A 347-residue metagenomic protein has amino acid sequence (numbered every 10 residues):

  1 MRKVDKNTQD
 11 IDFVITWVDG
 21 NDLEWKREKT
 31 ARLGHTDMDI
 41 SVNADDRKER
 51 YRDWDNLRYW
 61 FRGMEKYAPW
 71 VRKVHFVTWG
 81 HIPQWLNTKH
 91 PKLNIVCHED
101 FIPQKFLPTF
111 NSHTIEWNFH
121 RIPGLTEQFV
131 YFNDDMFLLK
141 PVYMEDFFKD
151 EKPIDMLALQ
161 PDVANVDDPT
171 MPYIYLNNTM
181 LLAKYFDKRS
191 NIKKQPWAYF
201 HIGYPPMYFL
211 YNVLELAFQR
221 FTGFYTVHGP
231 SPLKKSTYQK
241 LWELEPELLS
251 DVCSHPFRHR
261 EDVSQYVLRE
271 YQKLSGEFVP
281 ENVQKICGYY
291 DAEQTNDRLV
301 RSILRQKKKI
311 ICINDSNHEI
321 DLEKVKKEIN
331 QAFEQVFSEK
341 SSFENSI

Functional and structural regions predicted by a protein language model:
M1-V130, F137-I347: ER/Golgi luminal nucleotide-sugar-dependent glycosyltransferases, focusing on the catalytic module
